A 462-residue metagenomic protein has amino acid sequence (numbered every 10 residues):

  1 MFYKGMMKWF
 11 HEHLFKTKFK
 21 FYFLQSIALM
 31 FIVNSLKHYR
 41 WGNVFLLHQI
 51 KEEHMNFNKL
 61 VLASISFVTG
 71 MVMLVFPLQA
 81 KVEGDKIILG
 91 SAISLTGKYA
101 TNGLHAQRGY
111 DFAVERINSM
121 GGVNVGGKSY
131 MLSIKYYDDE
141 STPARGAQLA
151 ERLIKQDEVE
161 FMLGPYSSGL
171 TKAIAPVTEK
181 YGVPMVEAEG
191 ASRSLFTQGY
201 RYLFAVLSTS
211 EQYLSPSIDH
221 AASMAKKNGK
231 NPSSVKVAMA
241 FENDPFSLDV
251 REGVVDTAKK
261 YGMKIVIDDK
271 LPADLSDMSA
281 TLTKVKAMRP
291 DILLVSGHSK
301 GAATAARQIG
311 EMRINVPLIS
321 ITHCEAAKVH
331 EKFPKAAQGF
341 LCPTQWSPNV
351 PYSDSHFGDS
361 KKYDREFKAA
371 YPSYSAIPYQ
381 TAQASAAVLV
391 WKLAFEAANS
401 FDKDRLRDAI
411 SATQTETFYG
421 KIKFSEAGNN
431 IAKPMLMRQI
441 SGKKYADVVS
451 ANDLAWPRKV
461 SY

Functional and structural regions predicted by a protein language model:
M1-I88, S461-Y462: Short, low-complexity disordered leader/linker segments with a strong preference for bacterial N-terminal type II
V82, I88, T101-R108, M120-T197 (+3 more regions): Beta-alpha junction/loop-to-helix N-cap segments that form part of ligand/metal-binding clefts
G90-D111, Y137-P143, Y166-S167, A240-D249 (+2 more regions): Extracytoplasmic "Venus flytrap"
L104-D111, S215, S247-V255, F357 (+1 more regions): Short, surface-exposed alpha-helical segments at coil->helix boundaries
A144, V159-V266, P317-C342: Extracytoplasmic ligand/sensor domains, especially the bilobed periplasmic-binding protein
V250-N349: Extracellular/periplasmic bilobed ligand-binding domains
I309-S385, Y445-A446, A451-S461: Extracellular/periplasmic periplasmic-binding protein-like sensory domains
F367-A382, V388-V448: Segments of small-molecule ligand-sensing domains
